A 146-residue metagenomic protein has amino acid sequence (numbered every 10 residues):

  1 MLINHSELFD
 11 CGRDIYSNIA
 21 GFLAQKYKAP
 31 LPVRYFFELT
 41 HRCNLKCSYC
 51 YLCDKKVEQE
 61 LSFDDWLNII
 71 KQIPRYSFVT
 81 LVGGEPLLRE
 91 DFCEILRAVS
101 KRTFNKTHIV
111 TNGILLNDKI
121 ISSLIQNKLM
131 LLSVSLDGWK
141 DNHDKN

Functional and structural regions predicted by a protein language model:
L2-L131: Conserved alpha-helical substructure of the radical SAM core
E85, G138-W139: Short glycine-rich anion-binding loops that position phosphate/pyrophosphate groups of nucleotides and phosphorylated
V134-L136: Conserved phosphate-donor/acceptor-positioning beta-strand/loop module used by diverse small-molecule
K140-N146: A short acidic, helix-capping loop that chelates divalent metal ions and anchors anionic groups
